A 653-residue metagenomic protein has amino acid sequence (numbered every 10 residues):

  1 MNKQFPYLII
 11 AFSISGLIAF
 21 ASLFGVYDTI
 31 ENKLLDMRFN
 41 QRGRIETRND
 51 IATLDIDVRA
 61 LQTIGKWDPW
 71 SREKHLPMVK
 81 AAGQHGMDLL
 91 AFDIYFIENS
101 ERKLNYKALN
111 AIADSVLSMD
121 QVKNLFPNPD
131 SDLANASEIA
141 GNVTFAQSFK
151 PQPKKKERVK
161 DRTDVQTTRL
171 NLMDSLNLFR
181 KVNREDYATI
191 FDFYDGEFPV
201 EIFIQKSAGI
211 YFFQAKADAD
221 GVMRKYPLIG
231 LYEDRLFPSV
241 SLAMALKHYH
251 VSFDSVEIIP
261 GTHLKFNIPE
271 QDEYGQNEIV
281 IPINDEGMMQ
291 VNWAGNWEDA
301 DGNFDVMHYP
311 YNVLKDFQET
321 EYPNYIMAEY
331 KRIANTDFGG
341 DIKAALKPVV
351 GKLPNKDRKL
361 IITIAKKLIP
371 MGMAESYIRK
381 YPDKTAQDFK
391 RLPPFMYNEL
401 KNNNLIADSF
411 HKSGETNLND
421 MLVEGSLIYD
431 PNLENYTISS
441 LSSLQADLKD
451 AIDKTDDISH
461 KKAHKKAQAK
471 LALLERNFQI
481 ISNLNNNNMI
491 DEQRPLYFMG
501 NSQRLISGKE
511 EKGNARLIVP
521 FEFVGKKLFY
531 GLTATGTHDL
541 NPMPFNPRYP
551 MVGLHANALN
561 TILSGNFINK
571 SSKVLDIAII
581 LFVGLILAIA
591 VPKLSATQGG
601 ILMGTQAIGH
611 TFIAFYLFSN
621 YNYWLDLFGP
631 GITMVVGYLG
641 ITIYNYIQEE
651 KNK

Functional and structural regions predicted by a protein language model:
N2-F478, R516-L594, Q598, L602 (+1 more regions): Non-transmembrane functional regions of envelope-associated proteins
A467-K470, I490-R516: Eukaryotic low-complexity, intrinsically disordered regulatory regions enriched in proline/serine/threonine
Q479-E492: Nucleic-acid endo/exonuclease domains
G600-L602, E649-K653: Short, Lys/Arg-enriched, Gly/Pro-containing loop segments at transmembrane-helix junctions of multi-pass membrane
Q606-E649: Membrane-embedded alpha-helical segments, specifically the hydrophobic cores of selected transmembrane helices
